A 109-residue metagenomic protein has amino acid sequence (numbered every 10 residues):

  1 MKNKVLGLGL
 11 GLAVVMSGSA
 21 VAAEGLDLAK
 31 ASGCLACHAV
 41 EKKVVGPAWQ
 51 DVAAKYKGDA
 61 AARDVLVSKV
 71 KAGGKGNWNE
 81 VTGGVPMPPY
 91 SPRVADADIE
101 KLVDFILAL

Functional and structural regions predicted by a protein language model:
M1-L8: Bacterial N-terminal signal peptides that target proteins for export
M16-A22: Sec/Tat signal peptide C-region and signal peptidase I cleavage site
L26, G46, R63-K71, D96-V103 (+1 more regions): An amphipathic alpha-helix signature
A29-A31, E80: Short sequence/structural segments immediately N-terminal
K30, A39-K69: Gly/Gly-Pro-rich "capping" loops immediately C-terminal to redox-active cysteine motifs in periplasmic/lumenal
G33-V40, L102: The canonical Cys-X-X-Cys-His
V45-Y56, A72-D98: Axial heme c-ligation environment in periplasmic c-type cytochrome domains
